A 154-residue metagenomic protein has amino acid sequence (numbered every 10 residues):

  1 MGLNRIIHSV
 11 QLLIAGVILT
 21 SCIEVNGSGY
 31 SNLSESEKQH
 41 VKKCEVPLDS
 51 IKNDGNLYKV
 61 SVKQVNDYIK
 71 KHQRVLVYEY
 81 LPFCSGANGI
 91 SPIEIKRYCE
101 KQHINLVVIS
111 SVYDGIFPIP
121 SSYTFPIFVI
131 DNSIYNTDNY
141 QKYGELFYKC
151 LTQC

Functional and structural regions predicted by a protein language model:
G2-V10: Bacterial N-terminal signal peptides that target proteins for export
S9-T20: Bacterial N-terminal signal peptides
I23-N26: Bacterial signal peptide processing site
S31-S50: Post-signal peptide N-terminal segment of mature Sec-exported envelope proteins
S50-Q73: N-terminal secretory signal peptides
D67-S85, G89-P92: Short active-site neighborhood of thiol/selenol oxidoreductases, capturing the structured segment around
V77, N88-F125: Structural microenvironment flanking redox-active thiols in thiol-disulfide oxidoreductases
D114-C154: Thioredoxin-like thiol-disulfide oxidoreductase module
